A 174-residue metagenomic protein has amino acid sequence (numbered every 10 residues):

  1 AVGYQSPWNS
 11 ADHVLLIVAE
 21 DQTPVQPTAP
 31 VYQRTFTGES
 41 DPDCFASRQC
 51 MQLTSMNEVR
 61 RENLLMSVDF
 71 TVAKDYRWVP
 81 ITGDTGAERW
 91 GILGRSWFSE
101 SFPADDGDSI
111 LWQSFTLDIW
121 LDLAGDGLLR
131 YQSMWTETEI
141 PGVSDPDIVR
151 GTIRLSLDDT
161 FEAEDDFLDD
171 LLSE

Functional and structural regions predicted by a protein language model:
A1-E174: Eukaryotic helix-grip
